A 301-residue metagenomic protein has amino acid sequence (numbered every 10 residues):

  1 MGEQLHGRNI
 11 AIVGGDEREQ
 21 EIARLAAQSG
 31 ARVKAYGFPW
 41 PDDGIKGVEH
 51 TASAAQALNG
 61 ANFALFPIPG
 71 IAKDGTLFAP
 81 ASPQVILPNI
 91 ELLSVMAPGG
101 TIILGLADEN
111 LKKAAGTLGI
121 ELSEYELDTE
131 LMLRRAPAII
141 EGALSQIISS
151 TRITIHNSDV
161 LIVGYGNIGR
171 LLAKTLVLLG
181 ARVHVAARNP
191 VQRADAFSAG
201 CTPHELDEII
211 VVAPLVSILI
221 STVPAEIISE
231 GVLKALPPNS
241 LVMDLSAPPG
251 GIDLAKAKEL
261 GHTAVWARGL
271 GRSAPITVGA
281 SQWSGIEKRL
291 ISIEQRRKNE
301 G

Functional and structural regions predicted by a protein language model:
G2-G7, F63-N157: Glycine/serine-rich phosphate-binding loop and adjoining beta1-alpha1 elements at the start of nucleotide-handling
Q4, R8-A55: N-terminal glycine-/charge-rich "phosphate-binding" loop or analogous flexible N-terminal tail
I10-Q20, A26, H156-L176: Glycine-rich adenosine-cofactor-binding loop
D16, P39, D108, R188-N189 (+1 more regions): Residues in the short beta-alpha loop(s) of Rossmann-like NAD(P)-binding domains
S29, K46, P98, T117-I120 (+4 more regions): Short, structured coil segments at secondary-structure junctions
S29-I45, L179-A199: NAD(P)-binding Rossmann-fold cofactor-contacting core
A55, P69-K73, V85-V95, A196-R272: Rossmann-like adenosine-cofactor binding region
G105-S123, S246-R289: Rossmann-fold NAD(P)-binding glycine/threonine-rich loop
